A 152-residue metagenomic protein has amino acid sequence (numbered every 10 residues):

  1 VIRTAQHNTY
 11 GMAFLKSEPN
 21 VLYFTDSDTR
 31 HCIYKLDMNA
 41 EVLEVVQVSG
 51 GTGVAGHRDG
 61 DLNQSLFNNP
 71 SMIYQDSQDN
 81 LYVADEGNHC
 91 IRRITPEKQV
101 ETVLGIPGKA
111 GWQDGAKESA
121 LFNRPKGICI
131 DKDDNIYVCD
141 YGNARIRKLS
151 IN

Functional and structural regions predicted by a protein language model:
V1-R3, Y10-G11, F24-D26, H31-C32 (+1 more regions): Preference for well-ordered, secondary-structure-rich cores of eukaryotic proteins
V1-Y10, V42-S71, Q99-K126, N152: Gly/Pro-rich loop segments of beta-rich domains
F14-P19, Q75-Q78, I130-D133: Residue-level detector of Asp-centered blade-edge/turn motifs that repeat once per structural unit in beta-propeller
V21-F24, N80-V83, N135-V138: Conserved beta-propeller blade signature
S27-D28, E86-G87, Y141: Short loop/turn segments immediately following the C-termini of beta-strands
R30-Y34, H89-R93, Q99, A144-K148: A short loop-to-beta-strand structural motif that recurs across blades of beta-propeller domains
R124-N152: Blade-level signature of beta-propeller repeat domains, shared across WD40, Kelch, NHL, RCC1 and BNR/Asp-box propellers
